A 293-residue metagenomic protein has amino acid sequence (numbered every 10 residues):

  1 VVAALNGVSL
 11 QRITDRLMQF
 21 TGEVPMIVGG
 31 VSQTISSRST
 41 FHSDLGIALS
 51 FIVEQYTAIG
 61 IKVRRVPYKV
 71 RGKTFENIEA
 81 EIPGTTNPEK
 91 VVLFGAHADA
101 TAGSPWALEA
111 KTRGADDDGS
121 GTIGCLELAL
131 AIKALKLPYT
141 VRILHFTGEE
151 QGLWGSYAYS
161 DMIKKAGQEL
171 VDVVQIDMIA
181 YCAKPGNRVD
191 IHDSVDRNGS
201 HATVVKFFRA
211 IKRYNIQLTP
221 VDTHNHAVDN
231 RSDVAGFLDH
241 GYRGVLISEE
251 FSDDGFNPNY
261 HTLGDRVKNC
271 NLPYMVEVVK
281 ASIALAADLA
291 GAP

Functional and structural regions predicted by a protein language model:
V1-D44, N215, G255-R266: N-terminal capping segment at the start of a domain
A3, R12-Q19, S43-G60, S120-E127 (+9 more regions): Extracytoplasmic/secreted proteins, especially bacterial periplasmic and envelope-associated proteins
G7-I13, T57, R71-T74, P83-E89 (+4 more regions): Extracellular/periplasmic catalytic domains that process cell-envelope and extracellular macromolecules
R12-T21, R64-V66, N77-E81, V91-A96 (+10 more regions): Structural recognition of the beta-strand scaffold that forms the well-ordered cores of secreted hydrolase catalytic
D15, G22-P83, T219-V221: A non-catalytic alpha/beta surface segment that caps or lines the substrate-entry region of metallo-dependent hydrolase
M26-I27, K62, Y68-K73, G84-N87 (+9 more regions): Solvent-exposed loop/turn segments at secondary-structure junctions within structured extracellular/periplasmic domains
T74-N77, L108-G199, N230: Acidic/histidine-rich catalytic neighborhood of metal-dependent amide-processing enzymes
C182-P293: Active-site-adjacent substrate-binding region of metalloamidase/peptidase-like peptide-processing proteins
